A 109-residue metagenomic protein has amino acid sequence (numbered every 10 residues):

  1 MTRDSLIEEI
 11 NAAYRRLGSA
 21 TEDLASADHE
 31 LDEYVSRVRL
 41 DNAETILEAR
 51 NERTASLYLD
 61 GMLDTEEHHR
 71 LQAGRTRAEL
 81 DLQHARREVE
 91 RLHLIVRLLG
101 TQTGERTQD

Functional and structural regions predicted by a protein language model:
M1-S19: Short, charge-rich amphipathic alpha-helices with coiled-coil/heptad character
M1-S5, Y34, N42, T107-D109: N-terminal soluble segments of membrane proteins
L17, T21-L24, G74: Amphipathic, heptad-repeat alpha-helical/coiled-coil signature enriched at exported N-termini that scaffold
L24-L59: Extended alpha-helical coiled-coil "stalk/arm" regions that act as elongated linkers or oligomerization scaffolds
D28-D32, E67-E105: Long amphipathic alpha-helical coiled-coil segments
E48-E79: Short, glycine/alanine-rich amphipathic alpha-helical segment that often forms an alpha-turn-alpha hairpin
